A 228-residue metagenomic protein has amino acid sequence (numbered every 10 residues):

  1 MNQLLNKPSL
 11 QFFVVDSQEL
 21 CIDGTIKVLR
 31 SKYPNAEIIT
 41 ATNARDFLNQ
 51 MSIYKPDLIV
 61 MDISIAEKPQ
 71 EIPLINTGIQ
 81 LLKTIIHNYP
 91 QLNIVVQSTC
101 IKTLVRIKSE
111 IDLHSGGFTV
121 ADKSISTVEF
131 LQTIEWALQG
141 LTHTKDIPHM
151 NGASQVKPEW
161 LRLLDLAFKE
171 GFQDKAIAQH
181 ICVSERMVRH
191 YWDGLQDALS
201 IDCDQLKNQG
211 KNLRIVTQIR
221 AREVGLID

Functional and structural regions predicted by a protein language model:
M1-F13, V224-D228: Non-catalytic signal-transmission and effector/linker regions of two-component phosphorelay proteins
K7-C21, T25, L29: Conserved acidic segment of CheY-like receiver
T40-L58, D62: Acidic, metal-coordinating helix/loop segments flanking the phosphotransfer/catalytic sites of two-component signaling
I59-I85: Conserved phosphotransfer microenvironments
Q80-K108, A121: A short, hydrophobic beta-strand element within the central beta-sheet of small alpha/beta folds
D122-W136: C-terminal output helix
H149-D197: Helix-turn-helix DNA-binding segment
D197-D228: Basic, Lys/Arg-enriched C-terminal extension of HTH/homeodomain DNA-binding domains
